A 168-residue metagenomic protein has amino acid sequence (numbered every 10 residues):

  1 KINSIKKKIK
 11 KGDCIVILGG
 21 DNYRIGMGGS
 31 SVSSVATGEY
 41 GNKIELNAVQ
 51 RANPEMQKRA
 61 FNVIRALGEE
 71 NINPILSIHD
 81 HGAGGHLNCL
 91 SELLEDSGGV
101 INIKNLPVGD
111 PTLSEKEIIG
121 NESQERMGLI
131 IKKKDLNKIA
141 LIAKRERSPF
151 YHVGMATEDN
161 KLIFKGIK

Functional and structural regions predicted by a protein language model:
K1-K168: Glycine/proline-enriched, intrinsically flexible loops and inter-domain linkers
